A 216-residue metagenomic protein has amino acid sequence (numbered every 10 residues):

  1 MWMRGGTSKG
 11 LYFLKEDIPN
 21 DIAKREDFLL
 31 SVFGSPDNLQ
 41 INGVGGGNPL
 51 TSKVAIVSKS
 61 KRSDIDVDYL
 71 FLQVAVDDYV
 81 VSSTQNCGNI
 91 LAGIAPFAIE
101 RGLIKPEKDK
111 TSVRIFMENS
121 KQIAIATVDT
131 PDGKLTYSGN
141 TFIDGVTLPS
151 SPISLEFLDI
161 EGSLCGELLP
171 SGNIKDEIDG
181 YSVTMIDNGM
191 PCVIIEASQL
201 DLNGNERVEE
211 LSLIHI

Functional and structural regions predicted by a protein language model:
M1-W2, G43-G45, V57, E100-K105 (+4 more regions): A generic local secondary-structure boundary/capping motif
R4-S8, T84-A92, I186-P191: Conserved phosphate/anionic-ligand binding catalytic regions in large, soluble enzymes, centered on
T7-T51: Intrinsically disordered, low-complexity, positively charged segments
F28-L30, I65-S82, L169-S182: Short, hydrophobic/aliphatic alpha-helical segments
P36-V113, N119: Anion-binding (especially nucleotide phosphate/pyrophosphate-binding) glycine-rich loop and adjoining beta-alpha core
E118-L155: A structural-propensity feature for long, helix-poor, extended segments
L148-Q199: Loop-centered beta-sheet repeat module
I214-I216: Conserved small/polar residues in nucleotide/adenosyl-binding loops
